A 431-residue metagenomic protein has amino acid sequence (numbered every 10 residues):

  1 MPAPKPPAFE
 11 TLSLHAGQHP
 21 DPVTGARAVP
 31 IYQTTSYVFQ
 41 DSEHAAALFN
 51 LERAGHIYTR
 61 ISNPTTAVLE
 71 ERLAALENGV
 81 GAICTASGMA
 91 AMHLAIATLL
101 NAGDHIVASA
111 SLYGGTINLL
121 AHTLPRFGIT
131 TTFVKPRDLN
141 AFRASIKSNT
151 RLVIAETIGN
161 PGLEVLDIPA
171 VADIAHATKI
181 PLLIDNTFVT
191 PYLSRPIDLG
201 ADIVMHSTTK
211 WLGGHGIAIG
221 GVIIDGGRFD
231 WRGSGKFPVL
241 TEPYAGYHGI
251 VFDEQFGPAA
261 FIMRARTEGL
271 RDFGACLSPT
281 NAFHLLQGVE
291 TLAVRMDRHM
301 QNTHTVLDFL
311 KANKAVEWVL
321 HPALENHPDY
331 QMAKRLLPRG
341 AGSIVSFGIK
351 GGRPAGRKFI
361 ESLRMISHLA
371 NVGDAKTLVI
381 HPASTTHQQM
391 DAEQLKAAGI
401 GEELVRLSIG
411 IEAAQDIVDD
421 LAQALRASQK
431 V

Functional and structural regions predicted by a protein language model:
P2-A3, S13-H15, H19-P22, A82-A312: Conserved PLP-enzyme active-site core in the AAT-like
P2-N63, E71-R72: N-terminal "arm"/small-domain region of PLP-dependent enzymes with the aminotransferase-like
S36, D225-F229, I349-G352: Short loop segments at secondary-structure junctions
D41-H93, G115-H122: Conserved N-terminal alpha-helix of the aminotransferase class I/II PLP-enzyme fold
A121, T130, S148, R295 (+3 more regions): PLP-dependent enzyme catalytic core of the Aspartate aminotransferase-like
I158, T187-V189, L324, K350 (+1 more regions): Active-site beta-loop-alpha junctions enriched in small/polar residues
I224, S346-G348, S408-G410: Short hydrophobic/aromatic beta-strand micro-patches that form the beta-sheet surface supporting nucleotide- or nucleic
F273-C276, N281-A282, Q287, T291 (+4 more regions): Conserved small-domain helix->loop->beta segment predominantly found in fold-type I
